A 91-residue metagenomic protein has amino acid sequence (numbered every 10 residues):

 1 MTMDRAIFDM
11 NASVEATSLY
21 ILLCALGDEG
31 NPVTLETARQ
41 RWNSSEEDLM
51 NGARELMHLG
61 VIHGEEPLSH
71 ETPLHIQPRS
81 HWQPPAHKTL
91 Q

Functional and structural regions predicted by a protein language model:
M1-L19: Short alpha-helical segments that sit at the start of domains
D9-V14, A25-H75: Winged helix-turn-helix DNA-binding recognition segment
P78-Q91: Short, amphipathic alpha-helical interaction segments positioned at domain boundaries
